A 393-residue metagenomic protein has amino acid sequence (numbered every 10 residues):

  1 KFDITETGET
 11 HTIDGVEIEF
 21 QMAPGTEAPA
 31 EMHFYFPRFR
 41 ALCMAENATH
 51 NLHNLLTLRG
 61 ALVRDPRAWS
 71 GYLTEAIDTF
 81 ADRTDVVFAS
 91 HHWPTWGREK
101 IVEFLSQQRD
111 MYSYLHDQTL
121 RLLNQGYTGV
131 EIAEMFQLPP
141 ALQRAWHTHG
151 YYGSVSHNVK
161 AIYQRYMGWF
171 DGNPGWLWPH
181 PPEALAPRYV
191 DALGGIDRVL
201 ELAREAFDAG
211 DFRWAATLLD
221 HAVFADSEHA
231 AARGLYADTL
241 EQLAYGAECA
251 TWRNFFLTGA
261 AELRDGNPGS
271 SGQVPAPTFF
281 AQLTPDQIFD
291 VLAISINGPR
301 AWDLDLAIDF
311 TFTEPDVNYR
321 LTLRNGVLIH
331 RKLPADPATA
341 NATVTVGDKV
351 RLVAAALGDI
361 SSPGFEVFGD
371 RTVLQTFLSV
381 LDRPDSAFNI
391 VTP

Functional and structural regions predicted by a protein language model:
F2-T7: Short acidic-hydrophobic, aromatic-tinged amphipathic segments that line or gate anion-handling sites
G8-T12, E17-Q125: Metallo-beta-lactamase
G15-V16, M22-P24, W69, E103-F104 (+10 more regions): Mixed-charge, polar/low-complexity N-terminal
L58-R59, P139, D382: Alpha-helix termini
D78-V86, W93-D286: Accessory terminal helices/loops
D211-T217, F224, E228, R233 (+1 more regions): Feature captures hydrophobic
